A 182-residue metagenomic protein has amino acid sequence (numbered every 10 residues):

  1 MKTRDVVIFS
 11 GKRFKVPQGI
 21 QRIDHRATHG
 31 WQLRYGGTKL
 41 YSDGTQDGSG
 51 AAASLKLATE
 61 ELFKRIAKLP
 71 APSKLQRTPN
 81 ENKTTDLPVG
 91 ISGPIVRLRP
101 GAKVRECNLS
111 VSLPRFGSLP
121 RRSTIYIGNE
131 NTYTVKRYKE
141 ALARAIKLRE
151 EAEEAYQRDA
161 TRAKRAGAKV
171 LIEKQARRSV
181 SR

Functional and structural regions predicted by a protein language model:
M1-R182: Boundary-flanking segments of nucleic-acid-binding domains in nuclear regulatory proteins
